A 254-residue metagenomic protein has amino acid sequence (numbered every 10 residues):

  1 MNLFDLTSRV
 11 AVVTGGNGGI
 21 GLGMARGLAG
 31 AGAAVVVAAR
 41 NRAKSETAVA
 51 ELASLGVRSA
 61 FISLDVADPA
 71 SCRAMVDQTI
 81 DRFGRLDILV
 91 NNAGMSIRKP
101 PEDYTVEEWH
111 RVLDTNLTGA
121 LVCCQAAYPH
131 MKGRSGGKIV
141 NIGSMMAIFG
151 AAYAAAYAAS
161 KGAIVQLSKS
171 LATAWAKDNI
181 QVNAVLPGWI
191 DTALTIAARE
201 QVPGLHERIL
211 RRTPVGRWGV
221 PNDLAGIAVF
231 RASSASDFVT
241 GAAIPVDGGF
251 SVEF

Functional and structural regions predicted by a protein language model:
M1-F4, F149, V229, T240-F254: Short C-terminal tail/terminal secondary-structure segment of NAD(P)H-dependent dehydrogenase/reductase domains
V10, N17-G19: Conserved glycine-rich cofactor-binding loop
V90, A176, Q181, V239-G241: Short, small/polar-rich loop/turn modules that mediate ligand/substrate recognition or access, typified
P100-P101, T105-L113, I209: Substrate-binding pocket helix/loop in short-chain dehydrogenase/reductase
C124, S160, S168: Active-site helix of classical SDR
P129, T173-K177, D237: Alpha-helical segment proximal to the catalytic Tyr-Lys
S144: Residue(s) in the substrate-gating loop at a strand-loop-helix junction that position the organic substrate next
